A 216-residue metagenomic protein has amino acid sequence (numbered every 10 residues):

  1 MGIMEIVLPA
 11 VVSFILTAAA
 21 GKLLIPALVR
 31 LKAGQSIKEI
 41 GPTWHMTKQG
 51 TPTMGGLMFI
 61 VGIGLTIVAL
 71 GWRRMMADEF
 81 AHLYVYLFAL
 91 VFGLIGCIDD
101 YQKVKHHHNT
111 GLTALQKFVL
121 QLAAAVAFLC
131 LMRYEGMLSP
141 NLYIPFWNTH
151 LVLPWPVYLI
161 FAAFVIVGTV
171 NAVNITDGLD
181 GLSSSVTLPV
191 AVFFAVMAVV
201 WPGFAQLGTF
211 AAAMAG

Functional and structural regions predicted by a protein language model:
M1-V29, F59-C97, V126-E135, P140-L142 (+2 more regions): Alpha-helical transmembrane segments
L24-K48, I98-T110, P140: Cytosolic, membrane-interface loops and tails of multi-pass inner-membrane proteins
G41-M54, A69-W72: Glycine-/proline-rich flexible loop or hinge segments
K48-G50, H150-P156: Short, amphipathic, aromatic/basic-enriched membrane-interface segments that mark the entry/exit of transmembrane
Q49-I60, Q116-L122, S184-T187: Select subsegments of transmembrane alpha-helices in polytopic membrane proteins, especially boundary-proximal
M54, I98-D99, L112, L120 (+1 more regions): Single, functionally critical "micro-switch" positions that shape active/binding sites and transmembrane helices
M75-Y86, K105-L120: Membrane-interfacial loop-to-helix junctions in multi-pass inner-membrane proteins
K103-T113, Y143-L153: Membrane interface segments of multi-pass transport proteins and intramembrane proteases
